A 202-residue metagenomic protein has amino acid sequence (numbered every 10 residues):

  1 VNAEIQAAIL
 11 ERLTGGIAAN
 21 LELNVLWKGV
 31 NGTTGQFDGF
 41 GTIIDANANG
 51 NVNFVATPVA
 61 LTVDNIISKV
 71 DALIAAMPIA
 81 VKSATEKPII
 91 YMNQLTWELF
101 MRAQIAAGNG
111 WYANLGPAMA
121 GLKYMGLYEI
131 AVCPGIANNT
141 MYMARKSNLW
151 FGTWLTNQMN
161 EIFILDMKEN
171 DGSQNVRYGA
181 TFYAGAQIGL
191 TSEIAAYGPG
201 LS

Functional and structural regions predicted by a protein language model:
V1, Y91-T96, A144-R145, G189-S192: Helix N-cap / beta->alpha transition motif
V1-A75, Y197-S202: Alpha-helical scaffold segments that mediate packing/assembly in large oligomeric complexes
A8-L10, T85-K87, N175: Extracellular structured ligand-interaction cores
N20, N24, L73, M77-A84 (+3 more regions): Short secondary-structure junctions and interdomain/linker hinges
L23-N31, K82-P88, N114-P117: Short glycine-rich, low-complexity/disordered patches
D38-N65, M101-S202: Sequence/fold signature of self-assembling virion shell proteins
S68-I105: Ordered core of a single globular domain
